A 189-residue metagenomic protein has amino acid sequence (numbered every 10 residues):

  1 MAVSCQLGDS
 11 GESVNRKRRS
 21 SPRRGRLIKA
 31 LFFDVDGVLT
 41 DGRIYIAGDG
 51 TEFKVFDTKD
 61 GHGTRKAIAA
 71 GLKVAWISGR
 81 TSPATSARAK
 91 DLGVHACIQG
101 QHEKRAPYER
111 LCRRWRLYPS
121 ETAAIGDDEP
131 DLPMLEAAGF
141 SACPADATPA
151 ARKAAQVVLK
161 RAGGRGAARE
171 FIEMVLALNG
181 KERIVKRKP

Functional and structural regions predicted by a protein language model:
V3-L7, N15-A106, P189: Alpha-helical substrate-recognition element adjacent to the catalytic core
I46, G50-D57, K90-L92, A96-I98 (+1 more regions): Mg2+-dependent phosphoryl-transfer enzymes with acidic/Ser/Thr/Gly-rich catalytic loops
